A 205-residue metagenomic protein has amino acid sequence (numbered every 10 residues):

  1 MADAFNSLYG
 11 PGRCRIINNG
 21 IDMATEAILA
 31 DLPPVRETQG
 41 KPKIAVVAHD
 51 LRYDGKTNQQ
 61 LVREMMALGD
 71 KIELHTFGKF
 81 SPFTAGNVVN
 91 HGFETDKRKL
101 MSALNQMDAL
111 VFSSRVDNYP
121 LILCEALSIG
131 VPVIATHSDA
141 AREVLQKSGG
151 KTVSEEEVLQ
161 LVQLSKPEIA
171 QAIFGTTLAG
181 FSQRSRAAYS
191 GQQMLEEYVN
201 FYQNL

Functional and structural regions predicted by a protein language model:
G20: Carbohydrate-associated surface elements
E37-F83: Conserved catalytic-core segment of nucleotide-activated headgroup transferases in glycan assembly
G78-R98, A109: Nucleotide-activated donor-binding/catalytic signature segment of Leloir-type glycosyltransferases, i.e., the conserved
S102-M107: Short alpha-helical donor nucleotide-sugar binding micro-motif in glycosyltransferases
D108, G130: A short alpha->beta transition loop at the rim of the catalytic pocket in nucleotide-sugar-dependent
R115: Aromatic "clamp/platform" in nucleotide-sugar-dependent glycosyltransferases that forms part of the donor/acceptor
P132-A135, R142: Short hydrophobic beta-strand element within catalytic cores of glycosyltransferases and related nucleotide-activated
Q160-Q163, P167, Q171-N204: A charged, aromatic-enriched C-terminal amphipathic alpha-helix characteristic of glycosyltransferases across folds
